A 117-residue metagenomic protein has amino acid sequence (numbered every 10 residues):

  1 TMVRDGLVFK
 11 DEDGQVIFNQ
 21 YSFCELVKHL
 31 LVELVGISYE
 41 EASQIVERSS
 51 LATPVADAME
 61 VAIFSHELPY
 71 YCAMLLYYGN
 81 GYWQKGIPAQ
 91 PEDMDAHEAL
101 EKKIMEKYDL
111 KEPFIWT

Functional and structural regions predicted by a protein language model:
T1-T117: C-terminal alpha-helical interaction appendages
